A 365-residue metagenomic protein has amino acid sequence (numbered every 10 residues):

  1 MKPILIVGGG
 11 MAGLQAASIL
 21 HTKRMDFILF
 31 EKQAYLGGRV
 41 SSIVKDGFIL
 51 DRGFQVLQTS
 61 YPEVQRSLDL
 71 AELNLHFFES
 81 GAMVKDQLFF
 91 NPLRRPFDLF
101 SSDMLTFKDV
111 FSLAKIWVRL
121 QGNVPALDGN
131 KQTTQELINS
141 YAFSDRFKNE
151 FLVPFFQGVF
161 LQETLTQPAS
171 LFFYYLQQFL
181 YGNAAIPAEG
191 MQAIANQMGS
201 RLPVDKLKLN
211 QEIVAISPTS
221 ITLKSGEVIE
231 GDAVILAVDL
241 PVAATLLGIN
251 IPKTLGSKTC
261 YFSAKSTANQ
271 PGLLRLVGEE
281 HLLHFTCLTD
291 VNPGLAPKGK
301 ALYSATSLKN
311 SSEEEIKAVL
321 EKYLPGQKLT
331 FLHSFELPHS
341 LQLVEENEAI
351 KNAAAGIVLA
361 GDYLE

Functional and structural regions predicted by a protein language model:
K2-L29: N-terminal Rossmann-like FAD-binding beta1-loop-alpha1 element of flavoenzymes
A12, Y35, P241: Conserved Rossmann-like nucleotide-cofactor binding loop
H21-K45: Glycine-rich FAD pyrophosphate-binding loop
S42-S67: N-terminal glycine-rich dinucleotide-binding loop that anchors FAD/FMN and/or NAD(P) in oxidoreductases
Y61-Q65, D69-L165, F179-Y181: Mobile amphipathic helical/loop "lid" adjacent to a hydrophobic cofactor/ligand pocket
F173-T222, I229: Helical element adjacent to the flavin cofactor pocket in flavoenzyme catalytic cores
V214-Y323: Mid-domain catalytic core of redox enzymes that form a hydrophobic substrate pocket/lid adjacent to a catalytic redox
L288, G294-E365: Conserved flavin/dinucleotide-binding core of flavoenzymes
